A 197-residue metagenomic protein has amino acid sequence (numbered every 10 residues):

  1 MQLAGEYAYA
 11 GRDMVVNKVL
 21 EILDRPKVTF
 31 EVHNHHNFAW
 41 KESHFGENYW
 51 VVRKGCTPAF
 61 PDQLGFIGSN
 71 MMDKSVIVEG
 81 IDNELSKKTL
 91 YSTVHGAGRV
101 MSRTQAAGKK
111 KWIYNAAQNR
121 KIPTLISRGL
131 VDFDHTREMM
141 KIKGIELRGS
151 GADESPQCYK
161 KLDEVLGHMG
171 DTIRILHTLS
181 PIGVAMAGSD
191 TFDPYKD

Functional and structural regions predicted by a protein language model:
M1-D197: Domain-length cofactor-binding catalytic modules of enzymes
